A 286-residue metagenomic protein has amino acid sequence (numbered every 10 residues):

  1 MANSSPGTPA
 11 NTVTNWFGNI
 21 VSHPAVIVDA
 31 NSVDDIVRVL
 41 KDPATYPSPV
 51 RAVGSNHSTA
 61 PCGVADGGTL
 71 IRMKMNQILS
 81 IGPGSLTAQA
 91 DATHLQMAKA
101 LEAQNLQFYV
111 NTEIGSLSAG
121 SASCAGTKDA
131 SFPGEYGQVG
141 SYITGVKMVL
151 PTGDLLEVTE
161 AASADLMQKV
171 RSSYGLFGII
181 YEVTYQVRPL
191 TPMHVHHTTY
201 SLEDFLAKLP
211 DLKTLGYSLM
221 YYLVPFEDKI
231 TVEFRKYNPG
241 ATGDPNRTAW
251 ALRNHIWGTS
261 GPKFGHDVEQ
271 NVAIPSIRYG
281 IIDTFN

Functional and structural regions predicted by a protein language model:
M1-N286: Noncatalytic alpha-helical scaffold of FAD-dependent oxidoreductases
